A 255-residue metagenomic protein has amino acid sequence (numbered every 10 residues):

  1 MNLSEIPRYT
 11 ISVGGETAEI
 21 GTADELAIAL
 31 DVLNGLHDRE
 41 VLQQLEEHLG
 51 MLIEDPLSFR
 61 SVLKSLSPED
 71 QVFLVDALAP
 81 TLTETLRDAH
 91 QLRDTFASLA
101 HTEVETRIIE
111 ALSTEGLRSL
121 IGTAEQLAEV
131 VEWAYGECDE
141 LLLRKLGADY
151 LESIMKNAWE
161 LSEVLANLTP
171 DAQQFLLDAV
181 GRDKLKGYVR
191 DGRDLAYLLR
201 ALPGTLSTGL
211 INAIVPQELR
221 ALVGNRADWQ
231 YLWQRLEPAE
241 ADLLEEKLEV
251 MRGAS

Functional and structural regions predicted by a protein language model:
M1-S255: Non-catalytic all-alpha helical scaffold/repeat segments
